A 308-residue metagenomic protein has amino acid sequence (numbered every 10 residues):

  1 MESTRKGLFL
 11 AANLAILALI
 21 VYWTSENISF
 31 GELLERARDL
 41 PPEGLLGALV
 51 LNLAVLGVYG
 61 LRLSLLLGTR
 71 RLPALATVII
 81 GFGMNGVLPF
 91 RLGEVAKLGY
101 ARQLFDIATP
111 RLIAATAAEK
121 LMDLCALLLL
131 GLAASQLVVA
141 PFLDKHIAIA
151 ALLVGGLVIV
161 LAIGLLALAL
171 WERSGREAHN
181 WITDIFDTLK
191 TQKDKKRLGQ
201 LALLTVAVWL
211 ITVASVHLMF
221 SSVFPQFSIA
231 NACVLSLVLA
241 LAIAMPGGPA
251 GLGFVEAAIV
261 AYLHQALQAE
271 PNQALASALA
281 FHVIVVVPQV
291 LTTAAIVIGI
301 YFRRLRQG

Functional and structural regions predicted by a protein language model:
M1-I80, L137-A244, A266-L279, I284-G308: Predominantly cytoplasmic-facing regulatory/coupling regions of multi-pass membrane proteins
S64-G68, G99-P110, A114: Transmembrane-helix boundary and interhelical linker motifs in polytopic inner-membrane proteins
L75-D106: Extended non-transmembrane interhelical loops and adjacent amphipathic helices of multipass membrane proteins
A76, E94-V95, I107-L121, A269-A280: Membrane-interface alpha-helices at helix entry/exit sites of multi-pass transporters
G81-F90, L237-E256: Transmembrane alpha-helix interface/packing and boundary motifs in multi-pass membrane proteins, characterized by
M84-L88, I113-Q136, A276-T292: Membrane-embedded alpha-helical segments of transport systems, primarily multispan ion/solute transporters
E94-Q103, A133, P249-Q265, A295: Re-entrant/interfacial helical elements at transmembrane boundaries that shape and gate the permeation pathway
